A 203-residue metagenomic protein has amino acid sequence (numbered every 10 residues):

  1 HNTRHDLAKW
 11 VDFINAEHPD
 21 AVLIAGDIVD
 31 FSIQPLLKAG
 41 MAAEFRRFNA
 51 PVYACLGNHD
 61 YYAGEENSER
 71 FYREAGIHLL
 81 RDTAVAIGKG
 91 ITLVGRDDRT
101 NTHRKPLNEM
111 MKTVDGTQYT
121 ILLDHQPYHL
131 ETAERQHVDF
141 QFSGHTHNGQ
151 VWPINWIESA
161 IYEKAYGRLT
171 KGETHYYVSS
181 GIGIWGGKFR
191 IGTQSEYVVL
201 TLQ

Functional and structural regions predicted by a protein language model:
H1-Q203: Soluble catalytic domains of enzymes that build or remodel membrane lipids, polysaccharides, and related
